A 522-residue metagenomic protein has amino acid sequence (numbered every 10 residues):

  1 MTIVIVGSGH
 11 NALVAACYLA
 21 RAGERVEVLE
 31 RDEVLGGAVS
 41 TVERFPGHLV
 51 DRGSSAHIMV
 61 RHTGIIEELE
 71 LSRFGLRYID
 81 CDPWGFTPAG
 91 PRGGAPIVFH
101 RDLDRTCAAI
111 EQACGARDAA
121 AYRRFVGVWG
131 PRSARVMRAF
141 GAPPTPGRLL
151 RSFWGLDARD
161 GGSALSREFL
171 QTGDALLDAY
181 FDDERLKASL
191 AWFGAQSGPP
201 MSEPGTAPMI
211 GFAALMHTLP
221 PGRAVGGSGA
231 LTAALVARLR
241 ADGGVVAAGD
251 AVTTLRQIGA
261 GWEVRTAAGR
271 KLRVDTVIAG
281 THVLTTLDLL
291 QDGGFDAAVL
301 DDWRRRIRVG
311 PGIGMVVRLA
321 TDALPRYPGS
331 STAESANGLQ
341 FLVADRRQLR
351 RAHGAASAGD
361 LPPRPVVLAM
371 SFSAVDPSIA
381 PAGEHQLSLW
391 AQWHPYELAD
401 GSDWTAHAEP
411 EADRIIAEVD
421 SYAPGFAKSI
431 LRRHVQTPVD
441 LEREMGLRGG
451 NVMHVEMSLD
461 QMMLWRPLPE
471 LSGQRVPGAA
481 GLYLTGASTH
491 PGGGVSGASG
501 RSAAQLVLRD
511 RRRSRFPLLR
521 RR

Functional and structural regions predicted by a protein language model:
T2-A139, H454-M457, Q461: N-terminal glycine-rich phosphate/pyrophosphate-binding loop and immediately adjacent elements
S54, A487-L508: A conserved FAD-binding loop/helix module that cradles the flavin
R92-P204: Rossmann-like flavin
L150-A164, P200-V236: Helix-loop-beta segment of a Rossmann-like dinucleotide-binding subdomain
D183-P200, P362-L368, G425-H490: A glycine-rich dinucleotide-binding beta-alpha-beta segment and adjacent secondary-structure elements that constitute
A213-T266: Helical element adjacent to the flavin cofactor pocket in flavoenzyme catalytic cores
T253-P381: Mid-domain catalytic core of redox enzymes that form a hydrophobic substrate pocket/lid adjacent to a catalytic redox
P365-D460: FAD-dependent oxidoreductase catalytic-site/capping-region signature
